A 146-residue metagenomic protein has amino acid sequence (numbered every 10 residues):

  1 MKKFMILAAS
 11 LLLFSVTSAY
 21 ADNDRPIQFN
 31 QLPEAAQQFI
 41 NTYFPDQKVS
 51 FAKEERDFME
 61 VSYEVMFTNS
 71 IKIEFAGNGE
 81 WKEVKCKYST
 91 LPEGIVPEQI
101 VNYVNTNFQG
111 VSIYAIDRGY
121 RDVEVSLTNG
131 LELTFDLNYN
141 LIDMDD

Functional and structural regions predicted by a protein language model:
M1-D24: Bacterial Sec-dependent N-terminal signal peptides
D22-D146: Interaction-mediating elements
